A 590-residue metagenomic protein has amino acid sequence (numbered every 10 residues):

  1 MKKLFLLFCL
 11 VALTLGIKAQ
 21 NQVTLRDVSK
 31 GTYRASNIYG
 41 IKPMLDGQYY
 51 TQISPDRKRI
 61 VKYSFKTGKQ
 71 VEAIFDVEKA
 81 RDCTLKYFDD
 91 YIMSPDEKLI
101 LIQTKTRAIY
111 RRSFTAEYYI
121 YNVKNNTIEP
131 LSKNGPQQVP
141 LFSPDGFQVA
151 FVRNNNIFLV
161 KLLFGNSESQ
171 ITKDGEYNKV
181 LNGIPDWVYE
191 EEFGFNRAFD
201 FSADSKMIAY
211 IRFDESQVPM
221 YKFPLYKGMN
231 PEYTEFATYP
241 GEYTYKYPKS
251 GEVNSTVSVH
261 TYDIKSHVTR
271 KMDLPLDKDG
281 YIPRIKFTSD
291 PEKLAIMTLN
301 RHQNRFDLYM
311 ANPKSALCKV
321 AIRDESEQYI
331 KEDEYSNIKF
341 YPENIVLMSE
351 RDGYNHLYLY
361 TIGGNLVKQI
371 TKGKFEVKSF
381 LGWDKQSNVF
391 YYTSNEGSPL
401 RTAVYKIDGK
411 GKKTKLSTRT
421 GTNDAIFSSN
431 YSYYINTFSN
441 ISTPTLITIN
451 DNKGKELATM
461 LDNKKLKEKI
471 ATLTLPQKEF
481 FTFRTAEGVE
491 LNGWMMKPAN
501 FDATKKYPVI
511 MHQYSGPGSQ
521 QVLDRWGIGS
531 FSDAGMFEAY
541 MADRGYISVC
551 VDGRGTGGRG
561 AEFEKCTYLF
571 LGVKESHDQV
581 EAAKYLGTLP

Functional and structural regions predicted by a protein language model:
M1-V23: Bacterial Sec-dependent N-terminal signal peptides
Q20-S36, I264-L274: A short helix->beta-strand "capping" segment at the edge of beta-propeller domains
G31, G68-K69, K105-Y110, F114-E117 (+4 more regions): Predominantly five- to eight-bladed beta-propeller fold
R34-I53, A80-I100, Y118, N134-A150 (+15 more regions): Conserved beta-propeller blade repeats
Q52-K79, A108: Beta-propeller domains
R57-K62, Y110-E117, N154-V160, Q217-F223 (+5 more regions): Structural motif
F65-G68, N122-N126, L162-G165, D263-H267 (+4 more regions): Short loop/turn segments that connect beta-strands within beta-propeller blades
P291, N423-P590: Serine-hydrolase catalytic core recognition
